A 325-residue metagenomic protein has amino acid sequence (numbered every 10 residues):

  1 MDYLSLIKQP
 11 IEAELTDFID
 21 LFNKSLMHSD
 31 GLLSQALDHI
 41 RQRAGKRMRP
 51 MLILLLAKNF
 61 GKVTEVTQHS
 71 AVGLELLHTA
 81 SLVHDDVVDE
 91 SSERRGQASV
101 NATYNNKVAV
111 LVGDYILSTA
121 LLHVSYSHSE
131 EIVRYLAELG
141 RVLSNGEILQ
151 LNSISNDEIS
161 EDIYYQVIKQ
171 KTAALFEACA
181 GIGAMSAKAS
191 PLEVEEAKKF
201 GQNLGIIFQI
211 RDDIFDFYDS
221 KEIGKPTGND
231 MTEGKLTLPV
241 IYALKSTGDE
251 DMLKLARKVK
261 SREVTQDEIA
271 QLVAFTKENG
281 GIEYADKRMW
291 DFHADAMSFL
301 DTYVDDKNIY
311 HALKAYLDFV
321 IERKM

Functional and structural regions predicted by a protein language model:
M1-M325: All-alpha prenyltransferase/terpene-synthase fold signal
